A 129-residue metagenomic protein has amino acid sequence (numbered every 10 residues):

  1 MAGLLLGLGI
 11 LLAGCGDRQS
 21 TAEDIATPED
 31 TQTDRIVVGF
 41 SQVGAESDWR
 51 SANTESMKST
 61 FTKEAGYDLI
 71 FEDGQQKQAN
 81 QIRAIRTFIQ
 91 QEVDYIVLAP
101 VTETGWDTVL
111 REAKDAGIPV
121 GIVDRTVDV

Functional and structural regions predicted by a protein language model:
M1-A2, V129: Accessible peptide chain termini
A2-L11: Bacterial N-terminal signal peptides
C15-V129: A residue-level marker of the well-folded mature domains of exported/periplasmic proteins
